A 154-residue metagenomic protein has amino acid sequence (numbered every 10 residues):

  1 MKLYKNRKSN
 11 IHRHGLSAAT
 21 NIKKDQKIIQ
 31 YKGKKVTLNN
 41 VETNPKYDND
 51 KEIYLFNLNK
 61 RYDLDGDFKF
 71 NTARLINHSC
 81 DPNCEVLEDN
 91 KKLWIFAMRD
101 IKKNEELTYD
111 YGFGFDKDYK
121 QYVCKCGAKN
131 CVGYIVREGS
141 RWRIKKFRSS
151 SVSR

Functional and structural regions predicted by a protein language model:
M1-L87: Catalytic cores of histone-lysine modification enzymes
C80-R154: C-terminal SET catalytic tail plus cysteine-rich post-SET Zn-binding segment of SAM-dependent SET-domain
